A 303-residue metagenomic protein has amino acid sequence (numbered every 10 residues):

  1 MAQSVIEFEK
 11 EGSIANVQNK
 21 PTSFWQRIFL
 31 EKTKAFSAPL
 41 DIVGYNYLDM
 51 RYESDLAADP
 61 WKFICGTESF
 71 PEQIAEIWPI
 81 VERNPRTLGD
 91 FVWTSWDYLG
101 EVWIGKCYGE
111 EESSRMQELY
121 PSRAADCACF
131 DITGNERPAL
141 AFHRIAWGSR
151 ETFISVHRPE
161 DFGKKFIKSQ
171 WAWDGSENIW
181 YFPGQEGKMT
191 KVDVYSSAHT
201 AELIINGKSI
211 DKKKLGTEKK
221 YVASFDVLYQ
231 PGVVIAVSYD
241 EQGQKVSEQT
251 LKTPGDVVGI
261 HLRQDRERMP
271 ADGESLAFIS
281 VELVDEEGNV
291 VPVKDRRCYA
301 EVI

Functional and structural regions predicted by a protein language model:
A2-K20, F24-R27, K34-G273, E286-V290: Substrate-binding clefts and catalytic carboxylate motifs of secreted carbohydrate-active enzymes
K191, F278, R297: Broad gene-expression machinery/nucleic-acid interaction feature
E202, I210, D295-I303: Short, well-ordered beta-strand segments
G273-I279: Short, solvent-exposed loop/turn segments enriched in Ser/Thr/Gly
I279, L283, P292, Y299-A300: Long, low-complexity alpha-helical segments
